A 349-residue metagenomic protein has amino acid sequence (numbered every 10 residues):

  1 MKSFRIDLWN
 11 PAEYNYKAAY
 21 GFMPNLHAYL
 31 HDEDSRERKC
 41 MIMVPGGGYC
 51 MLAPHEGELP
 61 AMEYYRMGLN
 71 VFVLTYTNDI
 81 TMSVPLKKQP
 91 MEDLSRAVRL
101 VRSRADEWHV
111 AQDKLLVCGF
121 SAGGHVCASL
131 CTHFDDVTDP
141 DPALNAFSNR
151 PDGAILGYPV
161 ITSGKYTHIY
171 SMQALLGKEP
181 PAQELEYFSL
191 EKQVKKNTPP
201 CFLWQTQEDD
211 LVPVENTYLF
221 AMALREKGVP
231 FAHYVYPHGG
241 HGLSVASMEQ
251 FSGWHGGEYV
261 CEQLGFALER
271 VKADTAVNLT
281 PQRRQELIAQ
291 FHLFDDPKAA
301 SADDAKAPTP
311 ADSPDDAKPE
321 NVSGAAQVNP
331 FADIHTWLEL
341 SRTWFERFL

Functional and structural regions predicted by a protein language model:
M1-S35: N-terminal cap/lid segment of alpha/beta-hydrolase-fold proteins
R38-G46: Short beta-strand element of the alpha/beta-hydrolase
A53-P54, L59, L74-Q112, A332: Catalytic nucleophile-loop/oxyanion-hole region of alpha/beta-hydrolase and closely related hydrolase-like folds
V84, Y218-L349: C-terminal catalytic histidine-bearing segment of alpha/beta-hydrolase fold enzymes
R96-H168, L185: Primarily recognizes the serine-hydrolase "nucleophile elbow" in alpha/beta-hydrolase and SGNH/GDSL folds
D152, P159-Q193, P199: Mobile cap/lid helix-loop segments that gate and shape the active-site cleft of serine hydrolases
S163, E208-V212: Acidic catalytic loop of the alpha/beta-hydrolase fold
N197, L203-Q205, D209: Short beta-strand/loop motif that positions the catalytic acidic residue of the alpha/beta-hydrolase fold
